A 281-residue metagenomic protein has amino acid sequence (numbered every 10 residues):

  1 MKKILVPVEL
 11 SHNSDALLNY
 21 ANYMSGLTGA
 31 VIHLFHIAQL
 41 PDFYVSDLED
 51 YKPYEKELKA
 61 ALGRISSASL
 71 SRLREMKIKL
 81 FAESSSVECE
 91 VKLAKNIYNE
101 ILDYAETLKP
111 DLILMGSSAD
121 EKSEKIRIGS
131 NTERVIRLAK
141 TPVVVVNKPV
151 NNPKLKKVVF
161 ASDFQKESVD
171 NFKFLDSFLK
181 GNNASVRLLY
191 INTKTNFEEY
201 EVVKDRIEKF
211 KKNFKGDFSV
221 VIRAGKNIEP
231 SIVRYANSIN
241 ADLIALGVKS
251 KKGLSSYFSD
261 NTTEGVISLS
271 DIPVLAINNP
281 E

Functional and structural regions predicted by a protein language model:
M1, K109-D111, T132, T141 (+2 more regions): Local beta-strand N-terminus motif with an aromatic residue
M1-K56, K157-I222, S238-L243, L269 (+1 more regions): Small/aliphatic-rich secondary-structure junction motif
P53-A68: A short acidic, glycine-rich active-site loop that binds or catalyzes chemistry on phosphate/adenosine moieties
E75-I113, N213-E264, I272, E281: Structural beta-alpha unit
L114-S117, P142-K148, V274-N278: Short beta-strand elements of ligand-binding domains
S117, Y190, G247-K249, N278-N279: Short secondary-structure boundary segments
I128-N131, V202-R206, F258-T263: Charged helix-capping and loop-helix junction motifs
